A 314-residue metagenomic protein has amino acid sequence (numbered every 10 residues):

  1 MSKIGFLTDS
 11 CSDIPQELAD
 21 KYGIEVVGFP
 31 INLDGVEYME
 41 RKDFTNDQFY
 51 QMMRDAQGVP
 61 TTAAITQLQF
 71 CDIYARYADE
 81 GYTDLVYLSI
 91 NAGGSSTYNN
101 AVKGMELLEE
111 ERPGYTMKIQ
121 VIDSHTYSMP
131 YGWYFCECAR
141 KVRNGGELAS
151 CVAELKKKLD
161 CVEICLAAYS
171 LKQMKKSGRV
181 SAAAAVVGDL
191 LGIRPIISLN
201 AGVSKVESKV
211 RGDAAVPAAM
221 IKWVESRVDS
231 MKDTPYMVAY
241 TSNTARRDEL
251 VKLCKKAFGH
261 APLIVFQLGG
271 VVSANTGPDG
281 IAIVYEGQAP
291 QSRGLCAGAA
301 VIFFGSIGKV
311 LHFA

Functional and structural regions predicted by a protein language model:
K3-G5, C11-E25, P30, G93-E106 (+3 more regions): Mixed-charge interfacial surface used for oligomerization/domain docking and macromolecular partner engagement
G5-Q69: N-terminal glycine-rich anion-binding loop in soluble enzyme alpha/beta folds
M53-D55, T83-Y87, E111-I122, V265: Glycine/charged-rich beta-loop-alpha catalytic/anionic-binding loops adjacent to active sites
A56-D72, Y82, W133-C151: Short N-terminal secondary-structure initiator segments
G58-L68, S89-S96, H125-T126: Short coil/turn segments at secondary-structure boundaries
Q69-A101, M105-L108: N-terminal glycine-rich phosphate/adenylate-binding segment common to multiple enzyme folds
R293-A314: N-terminal low-complexity segments that are often proline-rich with Ser/Thr-Pro
